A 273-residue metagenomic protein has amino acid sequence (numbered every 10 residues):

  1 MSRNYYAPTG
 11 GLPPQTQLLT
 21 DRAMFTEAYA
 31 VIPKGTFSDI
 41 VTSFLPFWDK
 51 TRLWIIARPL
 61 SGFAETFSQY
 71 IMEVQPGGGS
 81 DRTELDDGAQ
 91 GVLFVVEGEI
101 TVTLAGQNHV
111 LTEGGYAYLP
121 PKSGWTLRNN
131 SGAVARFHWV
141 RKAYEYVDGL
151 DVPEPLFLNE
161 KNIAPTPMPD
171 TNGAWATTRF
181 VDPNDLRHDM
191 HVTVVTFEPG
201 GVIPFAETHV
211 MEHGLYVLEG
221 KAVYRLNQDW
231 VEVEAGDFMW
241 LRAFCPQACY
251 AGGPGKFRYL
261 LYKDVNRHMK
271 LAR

Functional and structural regions predicted by a protein language model:
M1-T66, G132-V134, R141-M190, A272-R273: A short, N-terminal "cap"/entry segment at the start of jelly-roll beta-barrel domains of the cupin/DSBH fold
K50-P59, S68-D87, T178-P183, T193-H209 (+1 more regions): Conserved short histidine dyad/triad with adjacent acidic residue
S68, D81-T83, A89, A105 (+5 more regions): Short, solvent-exposed loop/turn positions at domain surfaces that link secondary-structure elements or cap domain
D87-T101, A105, V210-N227: Glycine- and acidic-residue-biased ligand/ion/polar-headgroup-sensing regions
E99, G124, V134, G214 (+4 more regions): Structural motif
A105-P121, N227-A243: Short acidic-glycine-tyrosine-enriched beta hairpin
N108, P121-V147, A243-M269: Ligand-binding loop in jelly-roll beta-barrel domains
L186-D237, F244: Acidic/His-leaning functional-site neighborhoods
